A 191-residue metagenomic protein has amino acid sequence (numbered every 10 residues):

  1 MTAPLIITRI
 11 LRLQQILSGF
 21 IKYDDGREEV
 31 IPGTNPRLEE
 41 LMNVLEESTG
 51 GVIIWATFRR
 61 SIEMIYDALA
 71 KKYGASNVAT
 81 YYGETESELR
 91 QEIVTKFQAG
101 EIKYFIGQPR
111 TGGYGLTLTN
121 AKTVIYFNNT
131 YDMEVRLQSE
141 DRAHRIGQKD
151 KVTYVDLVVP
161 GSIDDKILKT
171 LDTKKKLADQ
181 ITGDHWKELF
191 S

Functional and structural regions predicted by a protein language model:
M1-L116, H185-S191: Conserved Helicase C-terminal RecA-like lobe
L11, A79, I125, V155-L157: Hydrophobic/aromatic beta-strand patches that form the interior of the parallel beta-sheet core in alpha/beta enzyme
G51-V52, A75, I102-K103, V124 (+2 more regions): A general structural signal for well-ordered secondary-structure junctions
I62-D67, R90-Q91, Y104-K151: SF2 helicase motor core recognition
Y82-E84, N128, V158: Residues at the C-termini of beta-strands that transition into short coil/loop
Y131-S191: A conserved SF2-helicase RecA2
